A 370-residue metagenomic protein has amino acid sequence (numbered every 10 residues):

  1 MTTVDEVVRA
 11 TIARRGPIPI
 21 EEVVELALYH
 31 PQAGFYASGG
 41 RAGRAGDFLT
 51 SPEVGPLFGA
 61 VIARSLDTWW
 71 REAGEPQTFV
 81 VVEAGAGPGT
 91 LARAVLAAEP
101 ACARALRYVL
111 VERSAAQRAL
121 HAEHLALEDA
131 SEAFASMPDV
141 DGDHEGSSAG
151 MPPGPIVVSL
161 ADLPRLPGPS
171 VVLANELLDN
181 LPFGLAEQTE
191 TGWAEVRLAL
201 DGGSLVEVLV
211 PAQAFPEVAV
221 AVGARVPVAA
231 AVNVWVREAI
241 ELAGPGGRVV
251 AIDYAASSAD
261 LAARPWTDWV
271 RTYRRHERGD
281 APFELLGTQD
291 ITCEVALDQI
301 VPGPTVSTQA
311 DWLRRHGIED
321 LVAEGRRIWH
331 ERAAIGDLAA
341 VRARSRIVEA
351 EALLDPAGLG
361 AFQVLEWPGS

Functional and structural regions predicted by a protein language model:
M1-A84, P88-D162, L166, G317-D320 (+3 more regions): Rossmann-like AdoMet
T3, I18-E22, E53, L57 (+6 more regions): Generic recognition of stable, solvent-exposed alpha-helical segments in well-folded globular domains
A27, V172, I300: A residue-level signal for conserved active-site and pocket-lining positions in enzyme catalytic cores
A86, A115, L178, A256 (+1 more regions): Short, glycine/acidic-enriched loop or turn micro-motifs at the edges of active sites
R118, L181-P182, A259: Conserved protein kinase catalytic core
V158-E190, V226-A230, V234, E238-A243 (+2 more regions): A short SAM/SAH-binding and catalytic strip from SAM-dependent methyltransferases
S170-V220, A263-Y273: A mobile, often basic/glycine-rich helix-loop segment that functions as the active-site lid/recognition loop
A214-S370: Long, Lys/Arg- and hydrophobic-enriched amphipathic alpha-helices
